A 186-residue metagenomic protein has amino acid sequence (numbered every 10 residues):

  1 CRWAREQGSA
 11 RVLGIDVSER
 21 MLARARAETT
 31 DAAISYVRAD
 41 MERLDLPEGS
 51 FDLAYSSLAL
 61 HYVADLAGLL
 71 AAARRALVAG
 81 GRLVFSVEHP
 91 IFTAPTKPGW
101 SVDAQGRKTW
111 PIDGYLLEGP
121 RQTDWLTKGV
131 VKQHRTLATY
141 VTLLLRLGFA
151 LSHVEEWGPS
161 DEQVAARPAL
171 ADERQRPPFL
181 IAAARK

Functional and structural regions predicted by a protein language model:
C1-L44: Class I SAM-dependent methyltransferase SAM/SAH-binding core
E42-L53: A short acidic, Gly/Pro-enriched loop at the edge of an enzyme's catalytic core that lines a small-molecule cofactor
D52-A67: A short SAM/SAH-binding and catalytic strip from SAM-dependent methyltransferases
A67-R82: A short glycine-rich, Lys/Arg-flanked "PGG" loop and its adjoining helix->strand segment in the class I
R82-P120: Conserved class I S-adenosyl-L-methionine
V87, I91-P98, D124-T139: Acceptor-substrate binding/catalytic loop of class I
P120, V131-V154: Short alpha-helix
L147-F149, R167-K186: Core SAM-dependent methyltransferase catalytic element
